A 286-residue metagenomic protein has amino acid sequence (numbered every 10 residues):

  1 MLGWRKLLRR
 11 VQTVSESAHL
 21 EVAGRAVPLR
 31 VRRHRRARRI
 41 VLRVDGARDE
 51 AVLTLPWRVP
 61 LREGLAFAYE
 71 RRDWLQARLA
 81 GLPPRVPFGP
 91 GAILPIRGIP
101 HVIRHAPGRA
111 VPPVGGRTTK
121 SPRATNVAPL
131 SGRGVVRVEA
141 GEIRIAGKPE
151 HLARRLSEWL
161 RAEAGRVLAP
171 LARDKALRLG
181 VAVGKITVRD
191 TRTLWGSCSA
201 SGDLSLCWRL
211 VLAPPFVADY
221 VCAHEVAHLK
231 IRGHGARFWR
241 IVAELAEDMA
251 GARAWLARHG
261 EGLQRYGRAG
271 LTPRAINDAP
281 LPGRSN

Functional and structural regions predicted by a protein language model:
M1-Y220, L229-N286: Active-site-proximal or metal-binding-adjacent scaffold patches in catalytic folds
E225: Walker B catalytic acidic pair
